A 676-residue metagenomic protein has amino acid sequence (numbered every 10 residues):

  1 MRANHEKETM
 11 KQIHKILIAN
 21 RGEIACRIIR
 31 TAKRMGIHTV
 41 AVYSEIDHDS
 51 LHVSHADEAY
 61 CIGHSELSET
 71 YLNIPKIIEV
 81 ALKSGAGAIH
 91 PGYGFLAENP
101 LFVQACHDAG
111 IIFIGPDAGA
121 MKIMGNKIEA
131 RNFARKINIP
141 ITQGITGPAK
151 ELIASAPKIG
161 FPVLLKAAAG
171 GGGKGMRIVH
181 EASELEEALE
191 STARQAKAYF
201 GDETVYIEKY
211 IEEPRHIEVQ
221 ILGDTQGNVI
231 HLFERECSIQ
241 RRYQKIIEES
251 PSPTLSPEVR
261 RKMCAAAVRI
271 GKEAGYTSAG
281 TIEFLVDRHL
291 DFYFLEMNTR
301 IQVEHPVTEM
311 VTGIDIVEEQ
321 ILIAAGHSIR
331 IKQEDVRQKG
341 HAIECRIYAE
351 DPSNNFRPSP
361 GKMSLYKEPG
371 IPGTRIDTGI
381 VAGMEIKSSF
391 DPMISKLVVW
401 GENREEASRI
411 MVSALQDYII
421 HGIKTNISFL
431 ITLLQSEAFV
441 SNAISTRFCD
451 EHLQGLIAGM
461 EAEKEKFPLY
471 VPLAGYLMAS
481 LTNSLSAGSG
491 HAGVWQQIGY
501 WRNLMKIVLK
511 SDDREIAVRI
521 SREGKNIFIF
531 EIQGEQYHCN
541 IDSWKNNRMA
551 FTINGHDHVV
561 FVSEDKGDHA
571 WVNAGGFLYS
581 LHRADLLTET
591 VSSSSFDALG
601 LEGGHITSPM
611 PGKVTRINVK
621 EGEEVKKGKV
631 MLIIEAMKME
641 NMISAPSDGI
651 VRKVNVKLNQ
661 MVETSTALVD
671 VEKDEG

Functional and structural regions predicted by a protein language model:
H5-I282, V286-Q302, V311: N-terminal beta-alpha lobe that positions the nucleotide/phosphoryl donor in ATP/NTP-coupled carboxylate activation
A88, E98-A105, E344, N354 (+1 more regions): Structured, non-catalytic alpha/beta "coupling" segments that mediate domain-domain communication and provide generic
M176-I178, K209, L255, M393-E402 (+2 more regions): Short, well-ordered beta-strand elements within core beta-sheets of diverse protein domains
E181, G223-N228, D287-L290, A325 (+4 more regions): Short acidic-glycine loop/turn motifs at beta-strand connectors
A267, P306-H538, T664, D670-G676: Catalytic cores of soluble metabolic enzymes centered on carboxylation/carboxyl-transfer
D568-W571, L578-S608: Catalytic P-loop NTP-binding/switch module of NTPases
D597-G676: Structured functional modules or segments
